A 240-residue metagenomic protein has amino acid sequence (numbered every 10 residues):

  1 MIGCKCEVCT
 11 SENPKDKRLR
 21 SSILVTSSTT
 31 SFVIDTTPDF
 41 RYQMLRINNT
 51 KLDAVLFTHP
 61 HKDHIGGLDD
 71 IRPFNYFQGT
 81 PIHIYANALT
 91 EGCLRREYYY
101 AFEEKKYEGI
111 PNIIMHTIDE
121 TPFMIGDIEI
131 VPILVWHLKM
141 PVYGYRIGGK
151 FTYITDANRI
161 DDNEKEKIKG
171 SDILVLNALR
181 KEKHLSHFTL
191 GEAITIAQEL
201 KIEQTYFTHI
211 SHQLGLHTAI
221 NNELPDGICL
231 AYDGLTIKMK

Functional and structural regions predicted by a protein language model:
M1-I154, N163, I220-K240: Binuclear metal-dependent hydrolase catalytic cores
S28, T37, N158, L179 (+1 more regions): Anionic group-transfer/hydrolysis microenvironments
D161-K240: Binuclear metal-ion centers of metallo-dependent hydrolases, dominated by the metallo-beta-lactamase
